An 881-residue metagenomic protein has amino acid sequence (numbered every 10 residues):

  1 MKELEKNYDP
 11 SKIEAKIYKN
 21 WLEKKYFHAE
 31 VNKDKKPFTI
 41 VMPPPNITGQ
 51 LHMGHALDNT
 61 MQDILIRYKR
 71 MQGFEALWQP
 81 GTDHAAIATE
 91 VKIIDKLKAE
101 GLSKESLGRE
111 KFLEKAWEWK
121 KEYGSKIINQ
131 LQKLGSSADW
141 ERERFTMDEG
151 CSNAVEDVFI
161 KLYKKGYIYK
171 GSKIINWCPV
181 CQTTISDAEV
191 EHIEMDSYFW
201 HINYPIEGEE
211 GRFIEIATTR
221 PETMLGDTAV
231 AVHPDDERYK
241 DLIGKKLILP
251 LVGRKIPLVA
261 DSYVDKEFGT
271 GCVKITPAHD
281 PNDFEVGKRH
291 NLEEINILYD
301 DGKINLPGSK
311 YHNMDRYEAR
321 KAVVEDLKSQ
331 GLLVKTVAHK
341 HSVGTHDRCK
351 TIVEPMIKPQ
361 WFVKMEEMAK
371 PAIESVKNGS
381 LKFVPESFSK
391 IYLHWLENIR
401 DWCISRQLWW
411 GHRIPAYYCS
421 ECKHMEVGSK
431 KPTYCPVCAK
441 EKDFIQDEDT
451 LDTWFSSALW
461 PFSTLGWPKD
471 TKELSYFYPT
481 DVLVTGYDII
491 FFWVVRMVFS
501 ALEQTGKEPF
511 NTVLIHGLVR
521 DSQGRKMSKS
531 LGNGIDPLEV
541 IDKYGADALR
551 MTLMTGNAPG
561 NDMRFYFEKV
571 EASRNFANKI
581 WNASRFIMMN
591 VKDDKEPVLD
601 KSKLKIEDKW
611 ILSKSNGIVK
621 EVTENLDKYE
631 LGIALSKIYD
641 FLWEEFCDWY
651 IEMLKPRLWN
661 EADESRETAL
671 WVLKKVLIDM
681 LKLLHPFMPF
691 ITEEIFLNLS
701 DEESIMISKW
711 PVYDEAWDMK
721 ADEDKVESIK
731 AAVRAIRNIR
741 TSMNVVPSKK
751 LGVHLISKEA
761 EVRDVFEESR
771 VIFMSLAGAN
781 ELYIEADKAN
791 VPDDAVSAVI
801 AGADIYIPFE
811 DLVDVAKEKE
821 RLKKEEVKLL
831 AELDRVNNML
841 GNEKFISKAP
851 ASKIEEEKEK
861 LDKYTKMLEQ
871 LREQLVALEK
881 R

Functional and structural regions predicted by a protein language model:
M1-D235, V259, T276-R289, E293-G308 (+12 more regions): N-terminal, positively charged nucleic-acid-binding surface of large information/translation enzymes
E5, D9, I13, M53-L57 (+28 more regions): Catalytic cores of large soluble enzymes that bind and process phosphate-bearing ligands
F27, I168, L333, L381 (+2 more regions): Conserved hydrophobic residue
D34-M42, I64, L97-L102, I128-G135 (+9 more regions): Active-site-adjacent bridging/hinge elements
G54-I66, G73, T82-D83, C151-A154 (+9 more regions): Structured ligand/cofactor/substrate-binding pocket environments in proteins
R67-E75, K96-R109, N129, K133-A138 (+19 more regions): Secondary-structure transition/capping motifs at alpha-helix termini and the adjoining loop/turn into the next element
C181, V252, C349, S420-C422 (+1 more regions): Short Cys/His-rich metal-coordination motifs, predominantly Zn2+-binding knuckles/fingers
H201, H394-F455, L459, E503-A546 (+2 more regions): Feature 926 captures the class I aminoacyl-tRNA synthetase adenylation module centered on the KMSKS loop
